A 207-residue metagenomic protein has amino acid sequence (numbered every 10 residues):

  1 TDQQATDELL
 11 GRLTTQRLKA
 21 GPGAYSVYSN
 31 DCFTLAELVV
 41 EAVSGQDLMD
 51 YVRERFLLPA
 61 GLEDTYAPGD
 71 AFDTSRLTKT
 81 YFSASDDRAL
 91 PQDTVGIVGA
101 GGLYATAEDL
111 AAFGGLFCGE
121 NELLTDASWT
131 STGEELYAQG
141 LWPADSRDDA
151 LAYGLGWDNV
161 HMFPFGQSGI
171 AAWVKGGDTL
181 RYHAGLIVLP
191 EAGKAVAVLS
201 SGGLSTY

Functional and structural regions predicted by a protein language model:
T1-L180, A184-G185: Short, surface-exposed loop or secondary-structure junction motifs that flank catalytic or metal-binding residues
G169-I170, V198-Y207: Short, gly/Ser/Thr-rich active-site loops of penicillin-recognizing serine hydrolases
K175, H183-L189, G193-G202: Short, well-ordered beta-strand elements
